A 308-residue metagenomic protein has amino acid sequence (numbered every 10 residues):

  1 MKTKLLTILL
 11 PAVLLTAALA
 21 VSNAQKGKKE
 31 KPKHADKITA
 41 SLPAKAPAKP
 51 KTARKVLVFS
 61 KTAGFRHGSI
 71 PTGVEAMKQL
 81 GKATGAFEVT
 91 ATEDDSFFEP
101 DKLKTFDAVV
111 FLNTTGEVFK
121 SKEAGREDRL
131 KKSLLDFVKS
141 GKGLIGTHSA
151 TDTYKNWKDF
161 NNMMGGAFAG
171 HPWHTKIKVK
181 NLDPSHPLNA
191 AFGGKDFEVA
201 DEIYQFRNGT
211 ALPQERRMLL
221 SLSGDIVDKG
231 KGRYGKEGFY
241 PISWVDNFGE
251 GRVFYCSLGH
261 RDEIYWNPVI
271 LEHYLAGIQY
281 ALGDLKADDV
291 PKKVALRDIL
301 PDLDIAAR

Functional and structural regions predicted by a protein language model:
M1-T7: Positively charged n-region of N-terminal signal peptides that target proteins for export
I8-A18: Bacterial N-terminal signal peptides
A17-K26: Boundary at the C-terminal end of the N-terminal hydrophobic targeting segment
K26-K51, P71, Q79-T84, E93 (+2 more regions): Extracellular ligand-binding/catalytic regions of CAZymes and related secreted enzymes and adhesion modules
T39-S41, G166, G170-G249: Catalytic beta-strand/loop cores that center a nucleophilic Ser/Cys/Thr and support acyl-enzyme chemistry
V56-F59, L103-Y154, E250: Short alpha-beta junction capping motif
T62-F65, D95-F98, T114-V118, L144 (+4 more regions): Solvent-exposed loop/turn segments at secondary-structure junctions within structured extracellular/periplasmic domains
A63-E75: Glycine- and acidic-residue-enriched helix-capping/strand-helix junction motifs
